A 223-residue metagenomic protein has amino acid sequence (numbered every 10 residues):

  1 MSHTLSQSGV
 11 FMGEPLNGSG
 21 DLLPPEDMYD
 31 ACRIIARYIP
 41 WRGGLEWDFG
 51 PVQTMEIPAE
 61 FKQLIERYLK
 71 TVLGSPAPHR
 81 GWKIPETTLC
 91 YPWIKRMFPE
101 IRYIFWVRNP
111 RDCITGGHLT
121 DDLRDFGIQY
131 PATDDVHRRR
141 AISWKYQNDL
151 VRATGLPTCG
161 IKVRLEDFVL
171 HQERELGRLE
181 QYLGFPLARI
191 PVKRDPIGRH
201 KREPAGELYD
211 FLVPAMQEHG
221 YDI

Functional and structural regions predicted by a protein language model:
M1-Q63, D195-R199: PAPS-dependent sulfotransferase catalytic core
M1-V10, I94-F98, K162-L187: PAPS/PAP-binding and catalytic site of the sulfotransferase fold
S2, D21, T88-Y91, R111-G116 (+1 more regions): Short catalytic/ligand-binding loop motif for oxyanion handling, primarily in non-cytosolic enzymes, centered on
E56-L64, K83-E86, V136-Q147, H171: Soluble or luminal CAZymes and related metallo-dependent hydrolases
A59-W93: Glycine-rich phosphate-binding loop used to anchor ATP phosphates in small-molecule kinases, encompassing both
S75-R80, T120-R140: Surface-exposed cleft-lining segments at the edges of enzyme active sites
K83-E86, I94-L119: Conserved phosphate-donor/acceptor-positioning beta-strand/loop module used by diverse small-molecule
H118-L119, F126-Q129, T133, K145 (+3 more regions): PAPS-dependent sulfotransferases, especially Golgi type II membrane carbohydrate sulfotransferases
